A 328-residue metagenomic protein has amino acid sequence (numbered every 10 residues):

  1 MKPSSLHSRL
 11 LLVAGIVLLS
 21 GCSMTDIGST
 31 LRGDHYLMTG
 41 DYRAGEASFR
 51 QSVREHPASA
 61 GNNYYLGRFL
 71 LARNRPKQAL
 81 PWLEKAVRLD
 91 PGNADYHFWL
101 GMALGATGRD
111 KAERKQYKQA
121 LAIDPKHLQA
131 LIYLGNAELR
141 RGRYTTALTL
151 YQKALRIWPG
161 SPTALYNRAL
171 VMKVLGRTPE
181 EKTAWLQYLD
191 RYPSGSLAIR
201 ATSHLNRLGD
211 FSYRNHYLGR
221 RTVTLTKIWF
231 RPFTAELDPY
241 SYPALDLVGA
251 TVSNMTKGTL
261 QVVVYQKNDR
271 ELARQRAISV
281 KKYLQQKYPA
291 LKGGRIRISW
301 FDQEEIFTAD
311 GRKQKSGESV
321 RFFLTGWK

Functional and structural regions predicted by a protein language model:
L31, Y65, W82, W99 (+3 more regions): Canonical tetratricopeptide repeat
M38-T39, A72-R73, A106-T107, R140-R141 (+2 more regions): Register position in tetratricopeptide repeats
Q51-S52, K85-A86, Q119-A120, K153-A154 (+1 more regions): Canonical positions in the second alpha-helix
P57, P91, P125, P159 (+1 more regions): Short coil turns that delineate tetratricopeptide repeat
F233-V263, K281, Q285, P289-L291 (+1 more regions): Periplasmic peptidoglycan-binding/anchoring modules of Gram-negative envelope and division proteins
K282, A290-K328: Periplasmic OmpA/Pal-like peptidoglycan-binding modules at the C-termini of bacterial envelope proteins
